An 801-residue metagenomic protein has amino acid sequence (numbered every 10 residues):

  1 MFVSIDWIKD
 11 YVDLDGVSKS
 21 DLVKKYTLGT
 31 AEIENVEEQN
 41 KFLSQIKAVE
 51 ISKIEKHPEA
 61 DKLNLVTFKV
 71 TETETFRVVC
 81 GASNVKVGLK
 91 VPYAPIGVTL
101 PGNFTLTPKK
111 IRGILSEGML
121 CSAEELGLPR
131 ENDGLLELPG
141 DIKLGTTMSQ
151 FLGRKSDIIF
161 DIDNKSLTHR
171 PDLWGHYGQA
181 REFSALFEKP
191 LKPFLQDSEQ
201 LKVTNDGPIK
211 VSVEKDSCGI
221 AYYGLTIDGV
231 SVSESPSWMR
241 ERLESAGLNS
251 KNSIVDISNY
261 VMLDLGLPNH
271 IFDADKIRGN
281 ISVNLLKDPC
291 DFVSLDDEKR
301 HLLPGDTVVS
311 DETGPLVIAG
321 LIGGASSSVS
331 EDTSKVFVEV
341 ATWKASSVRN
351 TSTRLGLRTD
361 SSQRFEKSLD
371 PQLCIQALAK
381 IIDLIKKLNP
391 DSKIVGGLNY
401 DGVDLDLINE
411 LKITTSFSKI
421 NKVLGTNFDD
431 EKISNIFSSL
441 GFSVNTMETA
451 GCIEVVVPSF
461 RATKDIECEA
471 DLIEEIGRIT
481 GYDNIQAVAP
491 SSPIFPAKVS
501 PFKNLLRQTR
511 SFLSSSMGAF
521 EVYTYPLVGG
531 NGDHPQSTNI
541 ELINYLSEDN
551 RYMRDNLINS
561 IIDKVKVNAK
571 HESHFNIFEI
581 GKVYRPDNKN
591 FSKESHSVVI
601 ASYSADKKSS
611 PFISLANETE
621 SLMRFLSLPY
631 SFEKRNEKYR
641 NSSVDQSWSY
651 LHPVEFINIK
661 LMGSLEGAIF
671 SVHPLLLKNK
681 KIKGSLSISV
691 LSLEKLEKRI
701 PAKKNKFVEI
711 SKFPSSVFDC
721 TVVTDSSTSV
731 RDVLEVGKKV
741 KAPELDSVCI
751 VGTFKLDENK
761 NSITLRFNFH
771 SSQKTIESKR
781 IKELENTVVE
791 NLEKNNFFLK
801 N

Functional and structural regions predicted by a protein language model:
M1-D197, F337, R354-D360, R364 (+2 more regions): Phosphate-backbone binding interfaces of nucleic-acid-interacting proteins
V3-I8, D157-S166, I220-D228, D360-S368 (+8 more regions): Short, hydrophobic beta-strand segments
I5, N64, K192-C290: Glycine/proline-enriched, intrinsically flexible loops and inter-domain linkers
A48-V78, R240, S258-S326: Conserved mixed alpha/beta core segments that line enzyme active sites in large multi-domain catalysts
L115-E125, G134-E137, R154-I158, V309-I408 (+2 more regions): Mobile "lid/hinge" segments at catalytic clefts and subdomain interfaces of large enzymes
F187-S212, N389-I420: Terminal amphipathic helices with adjacent charged low-complexity linkers/tails
I413-F578, N768-S772, R780-N801: Extended, well-folded interaction surfaces typified by the phenylalanyl-tRNA synthetase beta subunit core
S439-F442, E454, K607-S609, I613-N801: A carboxyl-terminal module marker
